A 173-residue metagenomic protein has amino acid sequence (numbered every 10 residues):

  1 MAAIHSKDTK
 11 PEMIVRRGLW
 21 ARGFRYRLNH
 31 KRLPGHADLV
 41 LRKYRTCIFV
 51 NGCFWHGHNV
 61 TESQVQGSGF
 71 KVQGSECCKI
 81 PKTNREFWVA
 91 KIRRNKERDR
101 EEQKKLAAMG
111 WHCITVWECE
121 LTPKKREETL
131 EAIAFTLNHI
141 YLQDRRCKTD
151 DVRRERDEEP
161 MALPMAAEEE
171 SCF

Functional and structural regions predicted by a protein language model:
M1-Q64, F70-T115, C119-V152, R156-F173: Nucleic-acid endo/exonuclease domains
